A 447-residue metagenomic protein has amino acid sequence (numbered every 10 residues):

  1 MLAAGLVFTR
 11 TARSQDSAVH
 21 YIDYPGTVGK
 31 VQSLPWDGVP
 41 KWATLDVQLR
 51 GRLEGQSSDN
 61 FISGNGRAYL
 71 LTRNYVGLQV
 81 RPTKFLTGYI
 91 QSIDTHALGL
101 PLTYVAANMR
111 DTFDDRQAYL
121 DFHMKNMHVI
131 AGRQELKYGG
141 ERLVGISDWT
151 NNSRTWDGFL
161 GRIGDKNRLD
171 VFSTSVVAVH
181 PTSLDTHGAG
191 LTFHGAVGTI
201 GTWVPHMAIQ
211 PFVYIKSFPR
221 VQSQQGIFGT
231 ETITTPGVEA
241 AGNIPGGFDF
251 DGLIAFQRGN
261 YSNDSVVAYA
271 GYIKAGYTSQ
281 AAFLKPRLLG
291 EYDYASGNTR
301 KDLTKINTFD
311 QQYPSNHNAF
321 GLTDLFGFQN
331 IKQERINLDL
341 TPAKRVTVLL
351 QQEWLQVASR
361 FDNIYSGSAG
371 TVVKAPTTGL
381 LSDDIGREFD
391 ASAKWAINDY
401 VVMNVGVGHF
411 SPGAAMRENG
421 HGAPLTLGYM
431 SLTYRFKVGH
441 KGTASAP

Functional and structural regions predicted by a protein language model:
A3-G66, G77, R81-T83, L284-Y292 (+3 more regions): N-terminal periplasmic/intermembrane-space "pro-region" immediately following the signal or transit peptide
R13, A396-A423, F436-G442: C-terminal beta-signal and adjacent terminal beta-strands/loops of Gram-negative outer-membrane beta-barrel proteins
D16-H20, K125-V129, S147-D302, I336 (+6 more regions): Signature for the C-terminal beta-barrel architecture of outer-membrane proteins
V19-H20, A423-P447: Outer-membrane beta-barrel "beta-signal"
T27-V31, S57-I62, P101-T103, E141-V144 (+6 more regions): Extracytoplasmic loops and strand-loop junctions of Gram-negative outer membrane beta-barrel proteins
R52-Q56, F85, T95-A97, L136-Y138 (+8 more regions): Structural signature of outer-membrane beta-barrel domains
G55-T72, P82-N126, Y138-W149, Q222-Q224 (+3 more regions): Surface-exposed loop and membrane-interface regions of Gram-negative outer-membrane beta-barrel proteins
G190-F193, Y313-T341: Outer-membrane beta-barrel signature, preferentially recognizing the C-terminal barrel domain of Gram-negative
